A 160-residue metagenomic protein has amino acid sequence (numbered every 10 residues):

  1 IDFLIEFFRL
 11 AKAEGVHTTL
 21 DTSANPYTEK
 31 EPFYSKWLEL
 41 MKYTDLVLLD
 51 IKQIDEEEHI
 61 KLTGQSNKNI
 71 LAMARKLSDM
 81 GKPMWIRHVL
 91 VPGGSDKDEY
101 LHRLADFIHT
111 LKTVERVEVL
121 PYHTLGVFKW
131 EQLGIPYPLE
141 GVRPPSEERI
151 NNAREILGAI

Functional and structural regions predicted by a protein language model:
I1-L120, L125: Conserved AdoMet/S-adenosylmethionine-binding subsite of the radical SAM
E58-I60, W130-L133: Short acidic, glycine/proline-rich loop/turn micro-motifs
E115, E131-E155: A structural motif corresponding to the C-terminal lobe/cap of the Radical SAM core domain
A159-I160: Radical SAM enzyme core and accessory elements
